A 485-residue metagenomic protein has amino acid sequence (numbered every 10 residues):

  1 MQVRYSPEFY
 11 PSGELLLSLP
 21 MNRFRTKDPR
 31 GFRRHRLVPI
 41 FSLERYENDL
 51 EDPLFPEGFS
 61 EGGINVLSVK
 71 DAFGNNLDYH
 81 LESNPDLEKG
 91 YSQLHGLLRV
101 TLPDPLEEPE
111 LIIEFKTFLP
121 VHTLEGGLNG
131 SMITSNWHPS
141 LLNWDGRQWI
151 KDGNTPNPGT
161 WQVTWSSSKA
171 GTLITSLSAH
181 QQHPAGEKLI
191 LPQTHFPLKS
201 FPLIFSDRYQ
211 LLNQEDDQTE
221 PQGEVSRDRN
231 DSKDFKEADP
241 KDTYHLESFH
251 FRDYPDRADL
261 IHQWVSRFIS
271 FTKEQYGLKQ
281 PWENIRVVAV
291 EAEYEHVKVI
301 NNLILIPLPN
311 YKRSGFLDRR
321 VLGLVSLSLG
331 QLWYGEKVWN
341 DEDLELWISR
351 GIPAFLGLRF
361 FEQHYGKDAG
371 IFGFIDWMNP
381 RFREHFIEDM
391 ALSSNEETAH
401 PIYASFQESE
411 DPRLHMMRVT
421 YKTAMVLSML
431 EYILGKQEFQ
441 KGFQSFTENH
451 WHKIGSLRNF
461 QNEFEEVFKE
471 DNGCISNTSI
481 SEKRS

Functional and structural regions predicted by a protein language model:
M1-G13, F24-T26: N-terminal, polar/Ser/Thr-rich
M1-R4, P20, Y46-G62, H80-N84 (+1 more regions): Extended, low-hydrophobicity, Ser/Thr/Pro/Gly-biased non-transmembrane segments
Y10-S12, E408, R413-S485: Amphipathic alpha-helical substructures
L15, V163, P192, Q210 (+4 more regions): Juxtacatalytic substrate-recognition/specificity segment
N22-P29, L37-I40, G171-I174: Short aromatic-acidic-glycine turn motif
D28, H80-L81, H122-L128, S176 (+5 more regions): Short, solvent-exposed loop/turn and secondary-structure capping segments
L142-W149, R252-D253, V338-W339, S405-R413 (+2 more regions): Flexible glycine/proline-enriched surface loops and loop-helix/loop-strand junctions
R350-M425, M429, I433-L434, H450 (+1 more regions): Acidic/His/Gly-enriched intrinsically disordered linker/tail segments that often contain short helix/coil "MoRF-like"
